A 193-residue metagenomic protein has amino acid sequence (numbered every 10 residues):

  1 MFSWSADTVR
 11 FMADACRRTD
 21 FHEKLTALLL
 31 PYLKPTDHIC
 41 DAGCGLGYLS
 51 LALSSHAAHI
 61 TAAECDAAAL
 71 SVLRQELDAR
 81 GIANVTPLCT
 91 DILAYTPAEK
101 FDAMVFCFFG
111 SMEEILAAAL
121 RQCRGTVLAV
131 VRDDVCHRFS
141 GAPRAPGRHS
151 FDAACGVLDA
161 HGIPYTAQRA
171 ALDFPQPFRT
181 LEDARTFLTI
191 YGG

Functional and structural regions predicted by a protein language model:
A6-D20: Class I SAM-dependent methyltransferase Rossmann-like catalytic core, especially the SAM/SAH-binding loop
T19-T36: Conserved alpha-helix/loop element of class I SAM-dependent methyltransferases that forms part of the SAM/SAH-binding
G43-G47: Class I SAM-dependent methyltransferase "Motif I" SAM/SAH-binding loop
Y48, S55-I82: Class I SAM-dependent methyltransferase SAM/SAH-binding core
G81-I92: Conserved SAM-binding strand-loop segment of SAM-dependent methyltransferases
G110-Q122: A short, conserved alpha-helix within the catalytic core of class I
R124-H137: Conserved beta-strand signature within the Rossmann-like core of class I S-adenosyl-L-methionine
S150-F187: Substrate-binding/catalytic lobe of Class I Rossmann-like enzymes that use SAM or dcSAM, i.e., the mid-to-C-terminal
